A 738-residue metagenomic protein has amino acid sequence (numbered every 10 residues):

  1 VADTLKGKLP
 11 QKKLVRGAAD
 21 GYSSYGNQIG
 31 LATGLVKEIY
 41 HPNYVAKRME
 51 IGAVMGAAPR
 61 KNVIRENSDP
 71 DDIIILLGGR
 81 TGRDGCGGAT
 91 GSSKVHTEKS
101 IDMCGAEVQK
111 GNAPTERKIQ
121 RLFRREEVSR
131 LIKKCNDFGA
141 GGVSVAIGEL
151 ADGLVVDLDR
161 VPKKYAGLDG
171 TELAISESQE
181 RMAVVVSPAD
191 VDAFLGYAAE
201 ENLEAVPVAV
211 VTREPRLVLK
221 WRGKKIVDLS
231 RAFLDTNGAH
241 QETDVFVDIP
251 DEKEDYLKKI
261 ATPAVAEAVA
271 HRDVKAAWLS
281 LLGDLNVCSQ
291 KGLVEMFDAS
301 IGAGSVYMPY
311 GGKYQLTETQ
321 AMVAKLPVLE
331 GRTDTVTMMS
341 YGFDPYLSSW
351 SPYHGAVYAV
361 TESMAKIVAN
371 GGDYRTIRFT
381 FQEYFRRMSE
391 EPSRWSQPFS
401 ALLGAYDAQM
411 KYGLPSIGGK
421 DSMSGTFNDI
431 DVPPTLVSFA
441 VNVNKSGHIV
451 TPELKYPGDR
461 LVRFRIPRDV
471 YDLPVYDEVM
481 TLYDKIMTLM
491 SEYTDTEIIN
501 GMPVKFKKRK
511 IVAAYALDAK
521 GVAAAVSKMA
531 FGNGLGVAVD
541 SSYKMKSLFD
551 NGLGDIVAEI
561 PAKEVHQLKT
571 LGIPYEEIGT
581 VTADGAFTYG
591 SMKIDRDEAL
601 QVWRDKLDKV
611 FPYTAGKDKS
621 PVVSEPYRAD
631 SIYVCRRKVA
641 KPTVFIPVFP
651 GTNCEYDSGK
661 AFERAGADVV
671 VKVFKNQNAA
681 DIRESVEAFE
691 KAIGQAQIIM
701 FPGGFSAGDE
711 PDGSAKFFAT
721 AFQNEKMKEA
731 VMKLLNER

Functional and structural regions predicted by a protein language model:
V1-I698, P702-A707, A721-M732: Glycine/proline-enriched, intrinsically flexible loops and inter-domain linkers
D709-P711: Extracytoplasmic/secreted cell-surface and envelope-processing proteins
F718: Divalent cation-coordinating acidic motifs and surrounding scaffolds that mediate Ca2+/Mg2+/Mn2+/Zn2+-dependent binding
L734-R738: A short helix->loop->beta-strand "cap" motif at the edges of active sites that frequently abuts
